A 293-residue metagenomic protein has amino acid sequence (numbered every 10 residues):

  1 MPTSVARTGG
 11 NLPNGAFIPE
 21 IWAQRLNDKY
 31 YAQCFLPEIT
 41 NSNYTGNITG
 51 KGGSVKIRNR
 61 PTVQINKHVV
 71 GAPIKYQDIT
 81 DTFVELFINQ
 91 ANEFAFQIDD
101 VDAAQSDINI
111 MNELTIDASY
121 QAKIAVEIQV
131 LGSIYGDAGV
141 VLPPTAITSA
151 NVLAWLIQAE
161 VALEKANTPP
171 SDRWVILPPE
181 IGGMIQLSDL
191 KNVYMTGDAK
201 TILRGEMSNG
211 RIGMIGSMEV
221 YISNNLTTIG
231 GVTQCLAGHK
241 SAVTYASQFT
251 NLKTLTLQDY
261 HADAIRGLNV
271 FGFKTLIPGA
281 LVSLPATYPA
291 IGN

Functional and structural regions predicted by a protein language model:
P2-S42, G46-Q64, I79-I88, A95 (+2 more regions): Sequence/fold signature of self-assembling virion shell proteins
G52, E93, P170-D172: Short coil/turn connectors at secondary-structure junctions
H68-V69, I108: A short, polar/proline- and glycine-enriched secondary-structure boundary/capping micro-motif
V70-Q77: Short Gly/aromatic-enriched secondary-structure transition segments
Q90, D100, L177-P179, N269: Short, structured patches in soluble enzyme cores that scaffold and shape functional sites
D100-T168, S283-N293: Alpha-helical scaffold segments that mediate packing/assembly in large oligomeric complexes
A138-M207: Extended, solvent-exposed, turn-rich assembly/linker loops in the middle of proteins
